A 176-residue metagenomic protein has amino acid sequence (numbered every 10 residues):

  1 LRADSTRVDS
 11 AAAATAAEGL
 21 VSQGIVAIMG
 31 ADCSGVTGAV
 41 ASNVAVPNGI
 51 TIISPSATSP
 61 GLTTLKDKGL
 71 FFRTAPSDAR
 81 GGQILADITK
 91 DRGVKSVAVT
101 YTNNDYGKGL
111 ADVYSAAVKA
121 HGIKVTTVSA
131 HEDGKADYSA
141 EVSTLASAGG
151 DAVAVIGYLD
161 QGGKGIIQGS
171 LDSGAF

Functional and structural regions predicted by a protein language model:
L1-S22, G81-I84, H131-L145: Structural motif
R2-S10, A41-T51, T63-K68, G157-G165: Short, charged helix-to-loop "capping" segments that act as catalytic/coupling loops
T6, I53-P60, G134, G174-F176: Venus flytrap/periplasmic-binding-protein-like
D9-S10, T37, Y106-G107, G134 (+1 more regions): Alpha-helix N-cap/loop-to-helix initiation residues
L20-V26, A148-A152: Short acidic/histidine-rich motifs immediately flanking catalytic phosphotransfer sites in two-component signaling
I25-S129: Extracytoplasmic ligand/sensor domains, especially the bilobed periplasmic-binding protein
A45, A111-F176: Extracellular/periplasmic bilobed ligand-binding domains
